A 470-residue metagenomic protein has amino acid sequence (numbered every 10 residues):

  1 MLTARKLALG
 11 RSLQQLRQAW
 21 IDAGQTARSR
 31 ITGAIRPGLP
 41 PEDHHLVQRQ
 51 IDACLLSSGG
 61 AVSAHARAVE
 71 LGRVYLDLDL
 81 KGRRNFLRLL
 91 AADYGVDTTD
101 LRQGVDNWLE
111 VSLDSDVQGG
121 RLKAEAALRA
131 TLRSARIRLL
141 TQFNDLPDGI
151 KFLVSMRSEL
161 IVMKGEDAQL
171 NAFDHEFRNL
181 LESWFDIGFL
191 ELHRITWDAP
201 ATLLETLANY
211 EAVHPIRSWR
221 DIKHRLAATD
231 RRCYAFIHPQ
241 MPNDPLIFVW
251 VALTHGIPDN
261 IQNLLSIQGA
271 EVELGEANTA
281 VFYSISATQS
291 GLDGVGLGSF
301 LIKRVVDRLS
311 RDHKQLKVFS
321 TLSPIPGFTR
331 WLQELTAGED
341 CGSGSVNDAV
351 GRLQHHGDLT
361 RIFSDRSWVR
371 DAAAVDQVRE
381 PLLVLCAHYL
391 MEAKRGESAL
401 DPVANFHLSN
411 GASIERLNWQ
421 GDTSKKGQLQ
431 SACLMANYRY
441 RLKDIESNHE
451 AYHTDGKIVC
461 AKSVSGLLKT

Functional and structural regions predicted by a protein language model:
M1-V295, S299-T470: Extended, composition-driven regions rather than compact fold-specific motifs
